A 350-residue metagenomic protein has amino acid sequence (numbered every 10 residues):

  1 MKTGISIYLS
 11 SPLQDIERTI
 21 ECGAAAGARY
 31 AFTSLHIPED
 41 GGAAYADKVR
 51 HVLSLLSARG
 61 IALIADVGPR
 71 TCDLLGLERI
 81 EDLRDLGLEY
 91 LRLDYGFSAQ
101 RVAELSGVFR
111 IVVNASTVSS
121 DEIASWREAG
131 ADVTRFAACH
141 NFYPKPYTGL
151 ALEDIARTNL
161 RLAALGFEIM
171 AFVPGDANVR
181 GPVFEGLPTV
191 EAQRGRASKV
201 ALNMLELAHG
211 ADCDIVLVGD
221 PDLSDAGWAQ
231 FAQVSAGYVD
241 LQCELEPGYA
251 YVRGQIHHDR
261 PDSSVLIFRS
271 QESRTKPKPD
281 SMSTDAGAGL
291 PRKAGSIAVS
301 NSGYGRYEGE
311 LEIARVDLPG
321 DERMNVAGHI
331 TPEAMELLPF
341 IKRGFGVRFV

Functional and structural regions predicted by a protein language model:
M1, Q100-R110, S235-Y249: Generic structural signal for short, solvent-exposed loop/turn connectors between secondary structure elements
M1-K2, V350: Short, Lys/Arg-enriched, disordered terminal segments
T3-R135: Active-site beta->alpha loop and helix N-cap motifs at the rims of alpha/beta catalytic domains
S6-L13, A26-G27, G76-G87, V108-S119 (+4 more regions): Short secondary-structure transition/capping segments
I37, G60, G227-F231, K342-R343 (+1 more regions): Intrinsically disordered, low-complexity serine/threonine-rich segments
A65-D82, S98-A103, D132, E153-R157 (+2 more regions): Electropositive, surface-exposed helix/loop patches at the edges of structured domains that serve as adaptable
N114-P247: Catalytic alpha/beta core domains of metabolic enzymes, predominantly
E246-V350: C-terminal functional modules
